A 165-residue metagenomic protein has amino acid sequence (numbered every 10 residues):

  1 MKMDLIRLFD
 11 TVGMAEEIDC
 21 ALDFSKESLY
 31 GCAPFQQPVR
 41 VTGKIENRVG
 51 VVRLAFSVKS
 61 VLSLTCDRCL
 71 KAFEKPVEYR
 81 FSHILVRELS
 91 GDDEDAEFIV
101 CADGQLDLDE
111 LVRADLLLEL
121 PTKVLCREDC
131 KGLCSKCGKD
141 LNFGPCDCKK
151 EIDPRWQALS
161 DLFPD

Functional and structural regions predicted by a protein language model:
M1-D165: Structured interface patches
